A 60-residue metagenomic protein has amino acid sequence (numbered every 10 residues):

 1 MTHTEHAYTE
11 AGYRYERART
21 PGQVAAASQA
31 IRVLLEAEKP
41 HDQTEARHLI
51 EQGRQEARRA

Functional and structural regions predicted by a protein language model:
M1-A25: N-terminal acidic leader/helix
R14, P21-A60: Short, charge-rich amphipathic interface segments used for partner binding and complex assembly
